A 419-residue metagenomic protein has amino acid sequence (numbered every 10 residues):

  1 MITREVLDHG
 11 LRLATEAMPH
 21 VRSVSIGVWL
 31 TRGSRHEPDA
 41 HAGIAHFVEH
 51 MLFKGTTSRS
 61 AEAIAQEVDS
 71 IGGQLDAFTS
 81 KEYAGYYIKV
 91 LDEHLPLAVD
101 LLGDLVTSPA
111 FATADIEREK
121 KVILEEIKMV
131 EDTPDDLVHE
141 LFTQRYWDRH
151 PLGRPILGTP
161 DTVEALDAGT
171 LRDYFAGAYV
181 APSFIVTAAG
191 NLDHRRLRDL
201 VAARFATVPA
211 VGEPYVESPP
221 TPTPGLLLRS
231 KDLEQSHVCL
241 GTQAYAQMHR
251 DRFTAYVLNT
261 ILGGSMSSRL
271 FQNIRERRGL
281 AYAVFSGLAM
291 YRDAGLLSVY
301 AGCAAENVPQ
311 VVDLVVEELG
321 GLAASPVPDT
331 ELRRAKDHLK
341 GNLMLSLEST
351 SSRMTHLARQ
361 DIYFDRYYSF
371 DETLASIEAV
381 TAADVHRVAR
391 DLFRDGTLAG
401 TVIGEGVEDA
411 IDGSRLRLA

Functional and structural regions predicted by a protein language model:
I2, V6, A17, A61-P219 (+7 more regions): Charge-rich, well-structured scaffold segments of protease-associated domains
A17-V68, Y179, R250-L262, L270-I274: Active/ligand-binding-proximal structured segments within catalytic/core domains that scaffold catalytic residues
G225: Flexible, small-/acidic-enriched active-site or ligand-binding loops
